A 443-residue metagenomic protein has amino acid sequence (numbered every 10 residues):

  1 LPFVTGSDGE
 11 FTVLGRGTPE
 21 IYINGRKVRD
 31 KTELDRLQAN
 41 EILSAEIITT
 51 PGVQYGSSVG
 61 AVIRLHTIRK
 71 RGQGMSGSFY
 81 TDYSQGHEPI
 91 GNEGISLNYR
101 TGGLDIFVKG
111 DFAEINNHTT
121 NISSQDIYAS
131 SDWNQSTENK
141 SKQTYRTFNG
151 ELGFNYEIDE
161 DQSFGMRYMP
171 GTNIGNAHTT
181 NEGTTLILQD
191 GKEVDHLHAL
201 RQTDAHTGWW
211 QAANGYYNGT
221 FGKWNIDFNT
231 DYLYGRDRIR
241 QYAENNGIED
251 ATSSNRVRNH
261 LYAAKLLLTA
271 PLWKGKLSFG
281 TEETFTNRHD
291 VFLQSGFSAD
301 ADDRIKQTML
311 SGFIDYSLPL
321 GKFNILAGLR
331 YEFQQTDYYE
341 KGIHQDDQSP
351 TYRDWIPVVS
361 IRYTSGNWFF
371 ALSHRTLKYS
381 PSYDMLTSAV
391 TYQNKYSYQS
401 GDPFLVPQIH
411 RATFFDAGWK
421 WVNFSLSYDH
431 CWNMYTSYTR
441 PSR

Functional and structural regions predicted by a protein language model:
L1-K27: Extracytoplasmic beta-strand/coil segments of soluble accessory domains associated with Gram-negative outer-membrane
G9, T32, I47, S58-Y80 (+1 more regions): N-terminal periplasmic accessory domains that precede and gate Gram-negative outer-membrane beta-barrel machines
N24-G52: Short acidic/polar hinge/loop motifs at secondary-structure boundaries that mediate gating or recognition
E88-N117, D132-T179, Q211, G219: Transmembrane beta-barrel wall of Gram-negative outer-membrane proteins
P89-E93, T144-F148, T207-Q211, R258-Y262 (+4 more regions): Residues that define the transmembrane beta-barrel architecture of outer-membrane proteins
T119-S131, A177-V194, R238-G247, H289-F297 (+4 more regions): Outer-membrane beta-barrel translocator domains and adjoining extracellular loop/strand segments of Gram-negative
N149-G175, L197-K341, T364-F369, F424: Face-selective signature of the C-terminal outer-membrane beta-barrel domain
Q202-D204, A301-Q307, D347-P350, K378-C431 (+1 more regions): Outer-membrane beta-barrel signature, preferentially recognizing the C-terminal barrel domain of Gram-negative
